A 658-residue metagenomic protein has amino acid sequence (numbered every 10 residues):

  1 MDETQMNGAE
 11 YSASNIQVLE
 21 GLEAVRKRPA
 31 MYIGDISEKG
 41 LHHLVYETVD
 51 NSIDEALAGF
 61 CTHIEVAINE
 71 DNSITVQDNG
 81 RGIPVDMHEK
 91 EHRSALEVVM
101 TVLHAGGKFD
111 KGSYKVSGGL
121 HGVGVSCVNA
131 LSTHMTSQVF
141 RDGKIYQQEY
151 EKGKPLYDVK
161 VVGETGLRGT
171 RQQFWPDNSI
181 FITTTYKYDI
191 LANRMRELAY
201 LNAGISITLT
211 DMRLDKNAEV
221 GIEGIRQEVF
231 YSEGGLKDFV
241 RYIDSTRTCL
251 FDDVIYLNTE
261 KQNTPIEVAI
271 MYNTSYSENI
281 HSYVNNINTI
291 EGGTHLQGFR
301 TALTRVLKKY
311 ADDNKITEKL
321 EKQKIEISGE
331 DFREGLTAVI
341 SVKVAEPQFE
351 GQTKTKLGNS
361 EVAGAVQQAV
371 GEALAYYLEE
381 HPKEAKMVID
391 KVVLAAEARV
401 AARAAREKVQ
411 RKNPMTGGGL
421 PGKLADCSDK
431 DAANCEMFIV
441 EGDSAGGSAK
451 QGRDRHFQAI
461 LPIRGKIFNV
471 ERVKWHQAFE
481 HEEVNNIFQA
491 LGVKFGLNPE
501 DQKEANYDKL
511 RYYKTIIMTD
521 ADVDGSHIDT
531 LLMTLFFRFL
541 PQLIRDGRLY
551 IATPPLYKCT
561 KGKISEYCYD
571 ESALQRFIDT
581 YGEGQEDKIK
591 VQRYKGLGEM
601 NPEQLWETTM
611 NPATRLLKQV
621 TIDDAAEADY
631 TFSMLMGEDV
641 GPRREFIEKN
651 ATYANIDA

Functional and structural regions predicted by a protein language model:
M1-N15, L22, L44-Y46, D54-A56 (+13 more regions): GHKL-family ATPase ATP-binding module
K27-Y46: Conserved short strand/loop->alpha-helix "switch" segment adjacent to the catalytic nucleotide/phosphoryl-transfer site
Y32-I36, G107-G118: Glycine-rich ATP-lid/hinge loop adjacent to the conserved G-boxes
G82-M87: A short glycine-centered beta->alpha linker in the GHKL/HATPase_c
H88-E89, L96: Short adenine-binding "F-helix/F-box" segment of the Bergerat
E397-T416, D431-E436, G447, Q451-R453 (+2 more regions): C-terminal interaction appendages of subunits in large macromolecular complexes
